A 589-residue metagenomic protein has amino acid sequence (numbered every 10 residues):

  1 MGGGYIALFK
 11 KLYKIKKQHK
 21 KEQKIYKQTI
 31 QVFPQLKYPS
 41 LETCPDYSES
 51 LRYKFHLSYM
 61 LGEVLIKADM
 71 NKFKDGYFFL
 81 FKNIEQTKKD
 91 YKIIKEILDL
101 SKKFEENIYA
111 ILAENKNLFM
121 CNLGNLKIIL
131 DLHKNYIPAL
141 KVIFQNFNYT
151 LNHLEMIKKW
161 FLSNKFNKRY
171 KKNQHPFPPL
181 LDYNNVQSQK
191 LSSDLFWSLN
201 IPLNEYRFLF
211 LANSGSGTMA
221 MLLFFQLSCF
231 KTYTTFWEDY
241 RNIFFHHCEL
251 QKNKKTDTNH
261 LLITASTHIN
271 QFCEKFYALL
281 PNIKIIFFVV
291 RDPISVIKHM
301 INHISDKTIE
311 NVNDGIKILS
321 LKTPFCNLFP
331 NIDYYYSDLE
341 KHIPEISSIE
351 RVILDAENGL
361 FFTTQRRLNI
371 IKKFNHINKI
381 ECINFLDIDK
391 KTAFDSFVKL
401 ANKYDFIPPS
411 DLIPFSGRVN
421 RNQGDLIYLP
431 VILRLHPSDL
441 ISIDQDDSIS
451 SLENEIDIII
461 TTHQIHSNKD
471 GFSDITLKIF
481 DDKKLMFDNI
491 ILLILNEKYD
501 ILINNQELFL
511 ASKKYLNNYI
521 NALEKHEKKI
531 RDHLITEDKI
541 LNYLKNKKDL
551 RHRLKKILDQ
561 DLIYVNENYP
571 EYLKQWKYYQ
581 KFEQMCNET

Functional and structural regions predicted by a protein language model:
M1-I108, A113-K116, N122: Charge-rich, low-complexity intrinsically disordered regions
T43, Y47-F55, I66-M70, N200-G215 (+3 more regions): Short, charged/polar micro-motifs that form catalytic or ligand-binding hotspots
K95-N200, Y404-T589: PAPS-dependent sulfotransferases, especially Golgi type II membrane carbohydrate sulfotransferases
E106, P138, Q145, N152 (+2 more regions): PAPS-dependent sulfotransferase catalytic domain
A220, F224, I370-K373, K399 (+3 more regions): Amphipathic alpha-helical segments that form well-ordered structural scaffolds and often line/cohere around active
C273-I413, G417-Y499, V565, K574: PAPS-dependent sulfotransferase catalytic domain
